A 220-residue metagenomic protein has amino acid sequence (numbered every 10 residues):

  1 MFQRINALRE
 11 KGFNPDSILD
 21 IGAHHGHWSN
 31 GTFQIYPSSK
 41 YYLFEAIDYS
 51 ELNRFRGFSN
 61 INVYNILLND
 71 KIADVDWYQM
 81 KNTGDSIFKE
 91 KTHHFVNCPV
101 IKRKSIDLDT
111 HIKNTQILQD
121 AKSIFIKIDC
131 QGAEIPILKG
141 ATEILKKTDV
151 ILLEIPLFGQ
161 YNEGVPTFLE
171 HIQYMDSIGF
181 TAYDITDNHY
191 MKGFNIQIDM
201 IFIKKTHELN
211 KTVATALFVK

Functional and structural regions predicted by a protein language model:
M1-K220: Phosphate/nucleotide-binding beta-alpha loop and adjacent structural elements of enzyme active sites
